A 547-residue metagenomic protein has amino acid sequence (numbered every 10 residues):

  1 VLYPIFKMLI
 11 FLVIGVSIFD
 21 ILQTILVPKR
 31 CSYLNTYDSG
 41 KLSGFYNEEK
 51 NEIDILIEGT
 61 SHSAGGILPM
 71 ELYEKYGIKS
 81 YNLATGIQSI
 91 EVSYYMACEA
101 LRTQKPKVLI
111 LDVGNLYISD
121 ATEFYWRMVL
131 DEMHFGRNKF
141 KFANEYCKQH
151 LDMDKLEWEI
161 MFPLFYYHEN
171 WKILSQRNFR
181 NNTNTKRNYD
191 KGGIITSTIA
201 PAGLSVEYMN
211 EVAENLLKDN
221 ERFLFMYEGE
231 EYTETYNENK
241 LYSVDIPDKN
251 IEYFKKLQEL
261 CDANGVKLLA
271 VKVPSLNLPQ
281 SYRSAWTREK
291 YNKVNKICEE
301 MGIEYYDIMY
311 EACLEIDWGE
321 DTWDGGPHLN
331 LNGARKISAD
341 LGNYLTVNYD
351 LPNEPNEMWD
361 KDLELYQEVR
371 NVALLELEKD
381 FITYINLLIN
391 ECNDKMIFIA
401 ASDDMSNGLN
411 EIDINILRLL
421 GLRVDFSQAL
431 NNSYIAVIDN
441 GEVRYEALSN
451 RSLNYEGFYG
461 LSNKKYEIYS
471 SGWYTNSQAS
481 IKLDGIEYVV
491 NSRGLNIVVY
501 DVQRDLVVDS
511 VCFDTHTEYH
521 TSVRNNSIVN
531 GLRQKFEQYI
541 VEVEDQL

Functional and structural regions predicted by a protein language model:
Y3-T24: Hydrophobic membrane-insertion alpha-helices, especially the h-region of bacterial N-terminal signal peptides
I25-F45: Alpha-helical transmembrane signal-anchor/signal-peptide segments
E58, H62-K148: Membrane-embedded segments
E58-S61, L83-G86, D112-G114, V271-P274 (+2 more regions): Active-site-proximal beta-strand/loop segments in catalytic clefts of secreted hydrolases
V129-N264, N353-A373: Secreted/periplasmic serine-hydrolase-like ester/acetyl group-modifying domain
Q258-R283: Active-site segments of SGNH/GDSL-like serine hydrolases that catalyze O-acetyl group transfer/hydrolysis on lipids
S284-L363: C-terminal regions of proteins
L374-M396, A400-L547: Short acidic-hydrophobic catalytic motif
